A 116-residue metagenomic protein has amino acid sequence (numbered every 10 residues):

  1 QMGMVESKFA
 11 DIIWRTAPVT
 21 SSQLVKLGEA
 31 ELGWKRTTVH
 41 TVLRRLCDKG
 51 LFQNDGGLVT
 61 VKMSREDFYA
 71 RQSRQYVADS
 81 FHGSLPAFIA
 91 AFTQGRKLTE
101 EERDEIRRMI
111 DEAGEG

Functional and structural regions predicted by a protein language model:
Q1-I12, F68, D79, G116: Short alpha-helical segments that sit at the start of domains
Q1-V5, G57-Q75: Short, cationic-aromatic polyanion-contact patches
I12-T20: Short capping segments at the starts of secondary-structure elements
V19-G28: Short acidic, hydrophobic short linear motifs in intrinsically disordered regions
H40-R44: Short, hydrophobic-biased segments on the C-terminal half of alpha helices that form "recognition helices"
C47-G57: A short, conserved structural fragment
R71-E115: Amphipathic alpha-helical dimerization/coiled-coil segments that flank or bridge DNA-binding/regulatory modules
